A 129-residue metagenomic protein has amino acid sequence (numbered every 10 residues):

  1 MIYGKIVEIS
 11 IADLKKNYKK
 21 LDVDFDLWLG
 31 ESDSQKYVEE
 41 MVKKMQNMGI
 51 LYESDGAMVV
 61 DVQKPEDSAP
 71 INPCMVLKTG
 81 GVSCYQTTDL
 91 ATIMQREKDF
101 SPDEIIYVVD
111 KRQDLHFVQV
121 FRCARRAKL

Functional and structural regions predicted by a protein language model:
M1-I6: TOPRIM metal-binding catalytic domain and adjacent DNA-binding surface shared by DnaG-type primases
V7-L129: Alpha-helical recognition segments enriched in aromatics with Gly/Pro capping that present substrate-recognition
